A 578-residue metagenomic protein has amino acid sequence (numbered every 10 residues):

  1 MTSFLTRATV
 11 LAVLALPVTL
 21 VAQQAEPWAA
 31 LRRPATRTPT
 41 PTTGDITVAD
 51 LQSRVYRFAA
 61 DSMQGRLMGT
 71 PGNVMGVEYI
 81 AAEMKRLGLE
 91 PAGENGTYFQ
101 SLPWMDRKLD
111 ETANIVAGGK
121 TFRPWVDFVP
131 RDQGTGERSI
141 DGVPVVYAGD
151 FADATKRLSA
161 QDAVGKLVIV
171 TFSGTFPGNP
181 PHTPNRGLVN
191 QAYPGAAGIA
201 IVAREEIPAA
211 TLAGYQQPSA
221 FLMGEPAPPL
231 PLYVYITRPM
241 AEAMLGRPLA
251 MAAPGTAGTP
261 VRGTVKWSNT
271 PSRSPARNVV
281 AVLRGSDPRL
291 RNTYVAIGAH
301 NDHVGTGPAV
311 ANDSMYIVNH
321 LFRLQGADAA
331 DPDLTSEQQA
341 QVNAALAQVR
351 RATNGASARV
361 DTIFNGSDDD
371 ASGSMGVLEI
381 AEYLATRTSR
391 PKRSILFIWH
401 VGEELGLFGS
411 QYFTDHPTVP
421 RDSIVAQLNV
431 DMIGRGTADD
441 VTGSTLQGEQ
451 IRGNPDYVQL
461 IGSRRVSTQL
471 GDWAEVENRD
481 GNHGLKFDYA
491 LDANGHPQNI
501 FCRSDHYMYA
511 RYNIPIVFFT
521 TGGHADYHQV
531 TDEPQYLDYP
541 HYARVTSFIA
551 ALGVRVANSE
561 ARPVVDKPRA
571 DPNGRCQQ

Functional and structural regions predicted by a protein language model:
M1-V10: Bacterial N-terminal signal peptides that target proteins for export
A22-E94, L212, A309, Q339-V342 (+3 more regions): N-terminal hydrophobic or amphipathic helices/low-complexity stretches enriched in small/hydrophobic/Pro/Gly
T36-D45, D61-P71, R86, S101-P103 (+15 more regions): Second-shell loop/turn segments in exported
T42, G198, V202-E206, F221-N278: Long, well-ordered, tryptophan-enriched scaffold segments
Q64-L167, F172-N179, P260, K266-P271 (+3 more regions): Noncatalytic luminal/extracellular "stalk/propeptide" segments of secretory-pathway proteins
K120-P124, P231-A243, P248-L249, H400-F518: Metal-dependent peptidase/peptidase-like ectodomains
P177-G178, P184-G187, P275-N278, G305 (+2 more regions): Acidic/histidine-rich catalytic neighborhood of metal-dependent amide-processing enzymes
T520-Q578: His/Asp/Glu-rich mid-to-C-terminal helical/loop segments that flank catalytic regions of hydrolases
